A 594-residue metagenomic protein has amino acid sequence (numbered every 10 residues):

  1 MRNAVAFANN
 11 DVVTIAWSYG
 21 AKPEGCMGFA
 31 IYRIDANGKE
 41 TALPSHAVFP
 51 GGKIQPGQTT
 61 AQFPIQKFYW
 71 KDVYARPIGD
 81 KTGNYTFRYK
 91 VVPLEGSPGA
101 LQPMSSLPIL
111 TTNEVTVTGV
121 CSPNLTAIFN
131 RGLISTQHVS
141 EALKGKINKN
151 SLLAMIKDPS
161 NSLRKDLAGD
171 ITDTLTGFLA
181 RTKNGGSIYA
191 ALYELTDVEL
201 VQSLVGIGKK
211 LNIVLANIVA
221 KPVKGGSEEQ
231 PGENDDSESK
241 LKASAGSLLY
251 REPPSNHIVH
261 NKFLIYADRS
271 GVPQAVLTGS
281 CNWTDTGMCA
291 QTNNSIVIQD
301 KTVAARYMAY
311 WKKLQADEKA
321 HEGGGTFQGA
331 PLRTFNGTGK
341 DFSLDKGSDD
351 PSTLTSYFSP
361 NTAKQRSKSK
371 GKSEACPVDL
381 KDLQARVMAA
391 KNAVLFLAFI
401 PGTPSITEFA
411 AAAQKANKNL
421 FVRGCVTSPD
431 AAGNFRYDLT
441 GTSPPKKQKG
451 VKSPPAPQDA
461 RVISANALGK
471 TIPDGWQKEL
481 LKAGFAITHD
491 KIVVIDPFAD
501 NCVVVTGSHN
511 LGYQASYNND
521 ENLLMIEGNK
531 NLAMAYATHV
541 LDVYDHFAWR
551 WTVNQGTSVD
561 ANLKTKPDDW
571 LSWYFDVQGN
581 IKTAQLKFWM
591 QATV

Functional and structural regions predicted by a protein language model:
M1-S162, T172, T176, N184-G186 (+4 more regions): PLD/PLD-like phosphodiesterase catalytic module centered on the HKD motif
R131-D170, L344-A375: Glycine-rich phosphate-binding "P-loop"
L167-F178, A375-D382: A short, well-structured juxtamembrane/interface segment
I171, A191-L192: N-terminal carbohydrate-binding/catalytic regions of secreted carbohydrate-active enzymes
S187-A191, L249-E252, A393-L397: Short catalytic-loop micro-motif centered on adjacent basic/acidic residues
Y193-T196, I400-G402: Short beta->alpha connector loops
R306, K312, G324-P331: Extended catalytic-interface subdomain
R333-V422, A431: Beta-propeller domains
